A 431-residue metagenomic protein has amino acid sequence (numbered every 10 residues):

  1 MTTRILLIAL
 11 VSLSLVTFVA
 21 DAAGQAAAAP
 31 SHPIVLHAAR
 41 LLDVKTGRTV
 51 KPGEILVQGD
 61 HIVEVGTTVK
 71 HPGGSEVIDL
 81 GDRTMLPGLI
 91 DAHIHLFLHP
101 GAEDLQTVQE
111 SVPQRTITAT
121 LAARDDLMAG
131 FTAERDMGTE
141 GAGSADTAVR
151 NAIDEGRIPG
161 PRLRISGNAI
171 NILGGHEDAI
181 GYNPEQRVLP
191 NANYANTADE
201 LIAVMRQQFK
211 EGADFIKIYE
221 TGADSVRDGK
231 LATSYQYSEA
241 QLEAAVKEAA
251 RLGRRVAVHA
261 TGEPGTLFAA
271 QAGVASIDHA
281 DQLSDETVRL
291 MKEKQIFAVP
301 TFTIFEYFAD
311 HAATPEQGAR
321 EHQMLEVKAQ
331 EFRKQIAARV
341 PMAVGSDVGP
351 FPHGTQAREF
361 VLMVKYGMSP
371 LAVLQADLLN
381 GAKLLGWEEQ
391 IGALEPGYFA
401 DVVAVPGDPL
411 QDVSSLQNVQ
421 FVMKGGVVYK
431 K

Functional and structural regions predicted by a protein language model:
L6-D21: Bacterial N-terminal signal peptides
P30-H32, L41, T46-L86: Histidine-rich, glycine-flanked metal-binding segment
L80-R157, L173, A240, A272: Metal-associated gating/positioning segment near the N- to mid-region
G101-E103, D146, G175, V226-G229 (+7 more regions): Histidine/acidic-residue-rich catalytic or RNA/ligand-binding cores of hydrolases and nuclease-related proteins
L105-I117, E185-I202: Active-site mouth loops of central-metabolism enzymes
A119-A145, P159-A169, A213-D224, R255 (+3 more regions): Divalent metal-dependent hydrolysis catalytic cores, especially in the metallo-beta-lactamase
A148, A198-A298, H322-P341, E389: Histidine/acidic residue-rich metal-binding segments in metalloenzymes
R251, R255, M324-P409: His/Asp/Glu-enriched, well-ordered alpha-helical/loop segment that forms or immediately abuts the divalent-metal
